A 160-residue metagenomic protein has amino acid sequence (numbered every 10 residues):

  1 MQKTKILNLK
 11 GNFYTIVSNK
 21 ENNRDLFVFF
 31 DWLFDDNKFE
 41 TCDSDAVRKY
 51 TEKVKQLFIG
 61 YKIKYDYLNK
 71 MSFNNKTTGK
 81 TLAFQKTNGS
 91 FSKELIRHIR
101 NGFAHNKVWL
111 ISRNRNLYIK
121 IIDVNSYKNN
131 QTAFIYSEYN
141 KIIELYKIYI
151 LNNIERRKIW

Functional and structural regions predicted by a protein language model:
M1-L117, I122-W160: Amphipathic alpha-helical interface elements
